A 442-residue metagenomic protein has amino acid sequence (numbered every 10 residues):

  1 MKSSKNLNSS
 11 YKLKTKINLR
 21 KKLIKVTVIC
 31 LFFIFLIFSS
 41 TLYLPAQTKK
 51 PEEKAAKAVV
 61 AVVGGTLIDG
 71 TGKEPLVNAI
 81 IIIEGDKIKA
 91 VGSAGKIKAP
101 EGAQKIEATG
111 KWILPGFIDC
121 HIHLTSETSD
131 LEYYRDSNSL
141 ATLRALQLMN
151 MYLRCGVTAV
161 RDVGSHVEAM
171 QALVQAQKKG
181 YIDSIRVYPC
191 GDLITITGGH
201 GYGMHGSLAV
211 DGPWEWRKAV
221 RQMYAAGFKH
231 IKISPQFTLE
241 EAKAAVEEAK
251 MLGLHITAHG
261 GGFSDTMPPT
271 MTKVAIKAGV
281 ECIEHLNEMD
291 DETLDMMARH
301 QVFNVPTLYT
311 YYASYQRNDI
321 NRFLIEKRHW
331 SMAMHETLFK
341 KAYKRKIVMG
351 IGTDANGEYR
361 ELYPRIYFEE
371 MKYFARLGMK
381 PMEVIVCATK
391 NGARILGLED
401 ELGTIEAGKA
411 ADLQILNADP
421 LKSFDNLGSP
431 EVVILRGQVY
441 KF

Functional and structural regions predicted by a protein language model:
V28-S40: Bacterial N-terminal signal peptides
E53, L67, T71-L114: Histidine-rich, glycine-flanked metal-binding segment
K111-K179, T197-M204, E240, T266-A278: Metal-associated gating/positioning segment near the N- to mid-region
T128-Y133, M170, T266-K277, T310-F323 (+3 more regions): Histidine/acidic-residue-rich catalytic or RNA/ligand-binding cores of hydrolases and nuclease-related proteins
A145-M170, I185-D192, Y224-Q236, H255 (+3 more regions): Divalent metal-dependent hydrolysis catalytic cores, especially in the metallo-beta-lactamase
I233-E336, A355-E358, G378-K380, R394-L396 (+2 more regions): Active-site core of metal-dependent hydrolases
A333-D419: His/Asp/Glu-enriched, well-ordered alpha-helical/loop segment that forms or immediately abuts the divalent-metal
A407-F442: C-terminal cap of metal-dependent C-N hydrolases
